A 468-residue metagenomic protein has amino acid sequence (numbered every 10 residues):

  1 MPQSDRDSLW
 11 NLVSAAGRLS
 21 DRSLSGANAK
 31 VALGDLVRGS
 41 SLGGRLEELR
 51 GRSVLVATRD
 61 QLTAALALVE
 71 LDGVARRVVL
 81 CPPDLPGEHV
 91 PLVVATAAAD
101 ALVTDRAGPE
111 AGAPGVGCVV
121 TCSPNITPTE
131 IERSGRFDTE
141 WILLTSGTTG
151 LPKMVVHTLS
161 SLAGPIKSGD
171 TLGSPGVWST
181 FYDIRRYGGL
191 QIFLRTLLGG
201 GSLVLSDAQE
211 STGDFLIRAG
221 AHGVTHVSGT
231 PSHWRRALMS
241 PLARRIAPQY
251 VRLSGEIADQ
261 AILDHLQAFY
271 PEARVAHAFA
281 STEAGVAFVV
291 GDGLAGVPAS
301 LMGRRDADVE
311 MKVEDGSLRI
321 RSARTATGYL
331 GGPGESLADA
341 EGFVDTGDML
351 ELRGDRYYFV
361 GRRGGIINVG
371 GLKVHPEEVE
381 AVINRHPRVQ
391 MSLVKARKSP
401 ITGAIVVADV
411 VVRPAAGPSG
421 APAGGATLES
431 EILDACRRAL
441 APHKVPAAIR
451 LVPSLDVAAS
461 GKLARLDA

Functional and structural regions predicted by a protein language model:
P2-E48, V90, S160: Conserved AMP-binding/adenylate-forming core of the ANL superfamily
A32, F137-K167: Conserved AMP-binding A3 loop
L42-D84, T180-D183, K373: Conserved AMP-binding/adenylate-forming
A163-V177, R185-T225: Conserved AMP-binding/adenylation subdomain of ANL enzymes
H226, L238-V297: Gly/Ser/Thr-rich phosphate-binding loop
V227, S322, G342, G347-K444: AMP-binding/adenylate-forming catalytic core of the ANL superfamily
R305, K312-G342, L372-V374: Conserved ATP/PPi-binding loop(s) of AMP-dependent carboxylate-activating enzymes
L440-L463: AMP-binding/adenylate-forming catalytic domain of the ANL superfamily
